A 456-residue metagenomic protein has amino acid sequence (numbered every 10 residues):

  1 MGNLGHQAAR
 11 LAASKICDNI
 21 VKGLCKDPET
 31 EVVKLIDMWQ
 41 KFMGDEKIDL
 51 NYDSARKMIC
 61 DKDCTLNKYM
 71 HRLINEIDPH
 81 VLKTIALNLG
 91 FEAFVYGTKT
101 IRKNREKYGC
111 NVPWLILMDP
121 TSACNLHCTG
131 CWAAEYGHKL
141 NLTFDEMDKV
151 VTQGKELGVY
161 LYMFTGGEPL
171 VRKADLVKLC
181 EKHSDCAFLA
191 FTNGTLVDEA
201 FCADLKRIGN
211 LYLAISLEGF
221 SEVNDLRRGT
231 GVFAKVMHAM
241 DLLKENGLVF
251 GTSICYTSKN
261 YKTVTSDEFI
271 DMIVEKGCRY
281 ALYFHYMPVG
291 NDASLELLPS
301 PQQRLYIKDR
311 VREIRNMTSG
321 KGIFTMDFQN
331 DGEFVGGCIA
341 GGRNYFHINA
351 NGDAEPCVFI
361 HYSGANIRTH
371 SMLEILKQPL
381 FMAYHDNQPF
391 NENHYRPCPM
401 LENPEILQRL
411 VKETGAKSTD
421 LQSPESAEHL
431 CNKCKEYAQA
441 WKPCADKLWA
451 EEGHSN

Functional and structural regions predicted by a protein language model:
M1-M58, D225-G341, N349-N351, E355 (+1 more regions): Radical SAM enzyme [4Fe-4S]-AdoMet core and its adjacent flexible, acidic and glycine-rich loops/tails across
M1-T30, K34-L35, F42, E46-L50 (+1 more regions): Flexible mid-to-C-terminal extensions adjoining Fe-S/redox cofactors in radical SAM and related proteins
V33-A200: Conserved alpha-helical substructure of the radical SAM core
E92-P113, M326-F328, G332, N366-M382: Short, charged low-complexity linear segments at domain edges
C124, C128-C131, C338, G352 (+2 more regions): Short cysteine clusters
A134-H138, F220-E222, P288-N291: A short, flexible beta-alpha/helix-coil linker loop
F144-F164, L170-H285: Radical SAM/AdoMet-radical enzyme domain recognition
